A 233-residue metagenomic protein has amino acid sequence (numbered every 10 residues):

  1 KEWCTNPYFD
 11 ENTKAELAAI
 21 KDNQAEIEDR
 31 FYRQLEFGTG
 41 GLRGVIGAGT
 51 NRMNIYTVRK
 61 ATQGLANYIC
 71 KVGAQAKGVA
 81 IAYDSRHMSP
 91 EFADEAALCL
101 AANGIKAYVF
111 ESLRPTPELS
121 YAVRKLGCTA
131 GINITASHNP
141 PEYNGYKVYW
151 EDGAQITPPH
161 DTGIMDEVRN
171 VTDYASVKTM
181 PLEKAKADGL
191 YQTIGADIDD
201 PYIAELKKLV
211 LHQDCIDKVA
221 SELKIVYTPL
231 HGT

Functional and structural regions predicted by a protein language model:
K1-K60, E167-V177, L190-Q192: Cofactor-/ligand-binding subdomain signature composed of acidic, glycine-rich, tryptophan-containing flexible loops
W3, A74-E151: Ferredoxin-reductase
C4, E26-F31, L35, N144-T233: Gly/Ser/Thr-enriched, mixed-charge loops and adjacent short helices that form phosphate/oxyanion-binding elements
L42-G44, G49-N51, R86, R114-P115 (+4 more regions): Short, glycine-/Ser/Thr-/acidic-enriched flexible segments
M53-Q63, M88, E111, P115 (+1 more regions): Phosphate/oxyanion-binding active-site loops and adjacent basic polyanion-contact surfaces
I55-T62, A82-A102, L223-T233: Glycine-rich phosphate/diphosphate-binding loop of Rossmann-like nucleotide-binding domains
T62-V79, H212-S221: Glycine-rich phosphate/diphosphate-binding loops that line cofactor/substrate pockets in enzymes
